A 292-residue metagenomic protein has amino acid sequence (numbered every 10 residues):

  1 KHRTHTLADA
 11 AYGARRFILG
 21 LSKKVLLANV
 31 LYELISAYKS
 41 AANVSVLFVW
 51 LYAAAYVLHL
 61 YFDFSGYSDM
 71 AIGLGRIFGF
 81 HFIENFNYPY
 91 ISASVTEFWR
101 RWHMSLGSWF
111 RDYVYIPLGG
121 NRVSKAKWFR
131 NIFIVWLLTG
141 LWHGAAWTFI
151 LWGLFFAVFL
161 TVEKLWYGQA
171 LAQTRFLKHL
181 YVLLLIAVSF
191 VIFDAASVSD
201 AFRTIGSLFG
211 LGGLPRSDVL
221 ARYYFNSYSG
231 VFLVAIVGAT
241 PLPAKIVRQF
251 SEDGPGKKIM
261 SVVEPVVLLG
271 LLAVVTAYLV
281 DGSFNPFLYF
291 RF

Functional and structural regions predicted by a protein language model:
K1-R291: Membrane-embedded transmembrane alpha-helical bundles that form the catalytic cores of multi-pass lipid-modifying
